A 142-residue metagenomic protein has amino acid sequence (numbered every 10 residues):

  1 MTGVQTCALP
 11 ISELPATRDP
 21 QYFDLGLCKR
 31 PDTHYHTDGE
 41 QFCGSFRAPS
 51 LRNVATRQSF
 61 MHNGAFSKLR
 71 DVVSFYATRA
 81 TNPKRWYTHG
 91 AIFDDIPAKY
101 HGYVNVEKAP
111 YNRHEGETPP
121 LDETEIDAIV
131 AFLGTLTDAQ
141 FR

Functional and structural regions predicted by a protein language model:
M1-L9: Short, small-residue-biased leader/transition segments that mark boundaries at the very start of proteins
A8-R142: Periplasmic c-type cytochrome electron-transfer domains
